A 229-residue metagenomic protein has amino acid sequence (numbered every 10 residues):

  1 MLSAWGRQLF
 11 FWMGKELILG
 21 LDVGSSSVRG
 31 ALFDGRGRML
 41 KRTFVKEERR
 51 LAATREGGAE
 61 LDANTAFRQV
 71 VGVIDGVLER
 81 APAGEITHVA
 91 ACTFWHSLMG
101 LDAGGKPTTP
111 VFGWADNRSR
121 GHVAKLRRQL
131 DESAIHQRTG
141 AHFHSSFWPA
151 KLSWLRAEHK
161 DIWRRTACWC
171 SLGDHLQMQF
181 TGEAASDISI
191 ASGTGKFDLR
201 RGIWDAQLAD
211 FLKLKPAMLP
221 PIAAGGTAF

Functional and structural regions predicted by a protein language model:
S3-T109, Q137, R165, P220: N-terminal glycine/serine-rich phosphate-binding loop of ATP-dependent small-molecule kinases, especially carbohydrate
V23-S25, L101, I135-F229: Gly/Ser/Thr-rich active-site cleft segment
L51-T54, G121-K125, K196-D198: Short, charged, surface-exposed secondary-structure boundary motifs
F67-V71, D75, R120, A124 (+1 more regions): Generic alpha-helical structural signal
P110, H122, L126, Q179: Residues that scaffold the ATP/ADP-binding catalytic core of kinase and kinase-like folds
D116: Carbohydrate-associated surface elements
R128-E132: Conserved FAD-binding subdomain of flavin-dependent enzymes
